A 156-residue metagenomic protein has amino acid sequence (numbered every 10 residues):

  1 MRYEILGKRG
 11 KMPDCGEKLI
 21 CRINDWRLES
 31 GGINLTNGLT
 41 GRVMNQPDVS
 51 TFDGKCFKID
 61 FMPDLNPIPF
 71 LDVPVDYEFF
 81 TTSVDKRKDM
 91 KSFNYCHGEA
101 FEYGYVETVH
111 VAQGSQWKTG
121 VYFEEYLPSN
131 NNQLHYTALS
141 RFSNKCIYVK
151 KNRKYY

Functional and structural regions predicted by a protein language model:
M1-Y156: Core RecA-like ATPase module of SF1/SF2 helicases and allied nucleic-acid translocases
